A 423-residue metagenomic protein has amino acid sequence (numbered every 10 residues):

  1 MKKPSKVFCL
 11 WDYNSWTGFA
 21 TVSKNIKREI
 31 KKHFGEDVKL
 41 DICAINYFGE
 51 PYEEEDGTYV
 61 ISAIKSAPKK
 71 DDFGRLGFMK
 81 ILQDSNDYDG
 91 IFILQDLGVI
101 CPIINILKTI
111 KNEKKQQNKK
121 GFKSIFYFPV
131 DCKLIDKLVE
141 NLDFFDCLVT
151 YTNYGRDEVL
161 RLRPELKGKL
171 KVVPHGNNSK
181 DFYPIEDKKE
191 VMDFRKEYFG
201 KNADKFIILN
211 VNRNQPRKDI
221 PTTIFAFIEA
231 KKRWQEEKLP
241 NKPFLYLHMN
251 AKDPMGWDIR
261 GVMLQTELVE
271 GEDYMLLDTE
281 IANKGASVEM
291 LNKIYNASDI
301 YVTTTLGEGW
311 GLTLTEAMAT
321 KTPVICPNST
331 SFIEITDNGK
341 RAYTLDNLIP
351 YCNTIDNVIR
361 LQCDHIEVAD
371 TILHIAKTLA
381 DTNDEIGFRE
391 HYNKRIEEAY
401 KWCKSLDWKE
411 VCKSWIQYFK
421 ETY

Functional and structural regions predicted by a protein language model:
F8-C9, K201-K218, I224-F227, L245-Y246: Conserved donor-binding/catalytic core segment of Leloir-type glycosyltransferases
I93-V99: Short His-centered aromatic/hydrophobic patch
Y154, G176: Carbohydrate-associated surface elements
Y183-K201: A short helix/loop element that forms part of the nucleotide-sugar donor recognition site in Leloir-type
G256-E289, K293: Nucleotide-activated donor-binding/catalytic signature segment of Leloir-type glycosyltransferases, i.e., the conserved
L306: Aromatic "clamp/platform" in nucleotide-sugar-dependent glycosyltransferases that forms part of the donor/acceptor
I333-L379: Change "using UDP/GDP/dTDP sugars" to "using nucleotide sugars
Q362-C363, I386-F419: A charged, aromatic-enriched C-terminal amphipathic alpha-helix characteristic of glycosyltransferases across folds
